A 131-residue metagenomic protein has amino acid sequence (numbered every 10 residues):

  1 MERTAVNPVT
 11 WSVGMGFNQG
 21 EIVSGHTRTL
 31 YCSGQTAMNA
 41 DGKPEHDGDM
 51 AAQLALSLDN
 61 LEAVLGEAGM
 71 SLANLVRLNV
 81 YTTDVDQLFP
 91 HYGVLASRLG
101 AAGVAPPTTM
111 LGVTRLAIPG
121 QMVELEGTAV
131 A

Functional and structural regions predicted by a protein language model:
M1-D59, A63-V76, T82-A131: N-terminal presequence-like segments and the immediate start of the first folded domain
